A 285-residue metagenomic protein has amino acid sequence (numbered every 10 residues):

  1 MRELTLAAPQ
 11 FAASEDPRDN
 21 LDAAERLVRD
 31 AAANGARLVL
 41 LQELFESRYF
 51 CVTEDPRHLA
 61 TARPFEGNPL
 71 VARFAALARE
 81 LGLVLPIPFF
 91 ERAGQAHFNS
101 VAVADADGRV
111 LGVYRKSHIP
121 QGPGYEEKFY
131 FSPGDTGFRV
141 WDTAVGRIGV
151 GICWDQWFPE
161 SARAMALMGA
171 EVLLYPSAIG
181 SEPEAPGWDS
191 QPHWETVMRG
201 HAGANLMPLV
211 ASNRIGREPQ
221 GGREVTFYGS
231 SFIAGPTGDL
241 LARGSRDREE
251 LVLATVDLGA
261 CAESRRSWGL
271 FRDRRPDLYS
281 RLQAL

Functional and structural regions predicted by a protein language model:
M1-L6: Extreme N-terminal starter segment of soluble prokaryotic enzymes
Q10-E15: Short polar catalytic/cofactor-binding loops
P17, R26-V113, I179-M207: Cys-nucleophile CN-hydrolase/nitrilase-fold catalytic domain and related Cys-dependent amidase chemistry that acts on
S47, A102, V113-P120, F232 (+1 more regions): Short beta->alpha transition motifs characteristic of CBS
R63, A76, R92-G200, S267-L270: Active-site catalytic loop in hydrolytic enzyme cores
E66-V84, R147, C153-E250: CN hydrolase (nitrilase-like) catalytic-core segments centered on the catalytic cysteine and neighboring Lys/Glu
I87-F89, S100-V103, R139, S212 (+2 more regions): Short beta-strand scaffold segments in enzyme catalytic cores
A260-L285: A conserved C-terminal secondary-structure "cap"
